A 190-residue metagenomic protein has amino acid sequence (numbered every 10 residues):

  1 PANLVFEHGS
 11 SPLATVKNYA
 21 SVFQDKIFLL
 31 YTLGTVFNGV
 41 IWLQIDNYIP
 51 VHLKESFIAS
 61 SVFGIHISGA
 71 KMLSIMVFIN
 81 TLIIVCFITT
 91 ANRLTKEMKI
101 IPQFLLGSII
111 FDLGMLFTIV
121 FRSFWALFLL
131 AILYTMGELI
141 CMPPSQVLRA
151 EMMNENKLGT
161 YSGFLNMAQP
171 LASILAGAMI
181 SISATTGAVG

Functional and structural regions predicted by a protein language model:
A2-T32: Juxtamembrane intracellular "pre-TM" segments in multi-pass secondary transporters
Q24-I45, I132, M136: Pair of pore-lining "gating" transmembrane helices in MFS-fold secondary transporters
N47-M72: Short amphipathic helix-loop junctions that connect adjacent transmembrane helices in Major Facilitator Superfamily/SLC
A70, M153-L165: Loop-to-transmembrane helix entry/capping segments in MFS-fold secondary transporters and related SLC/MFSD carriers
C86-I100: Helix-to-loop junctions at the C-terminal end of transmembrane segments in multipass secondary transporters
P102-F117: Structural signature of the two symmetry-related core transmembrane helices
I140-N154: Intracellular juxtamembrane helix-capping segments at the cytosolic ends of symmetry-related transmembrane helices
I182-G190: A membrane-interface helix-boundary motif in multi-pass transporters
